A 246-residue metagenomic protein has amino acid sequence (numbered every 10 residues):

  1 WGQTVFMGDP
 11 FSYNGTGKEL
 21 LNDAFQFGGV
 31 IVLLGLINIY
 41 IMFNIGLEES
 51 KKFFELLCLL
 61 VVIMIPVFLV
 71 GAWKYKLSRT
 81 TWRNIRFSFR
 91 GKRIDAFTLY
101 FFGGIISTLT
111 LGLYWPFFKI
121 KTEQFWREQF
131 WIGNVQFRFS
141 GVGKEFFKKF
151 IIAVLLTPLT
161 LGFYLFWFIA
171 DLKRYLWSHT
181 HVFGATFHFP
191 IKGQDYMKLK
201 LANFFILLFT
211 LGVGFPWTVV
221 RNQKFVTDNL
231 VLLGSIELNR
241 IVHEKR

Functional and structural regions predicted by a protein language model:
W1-R246: Membrane-interfacial and juxtamembrane segments of integral membrane proteins
